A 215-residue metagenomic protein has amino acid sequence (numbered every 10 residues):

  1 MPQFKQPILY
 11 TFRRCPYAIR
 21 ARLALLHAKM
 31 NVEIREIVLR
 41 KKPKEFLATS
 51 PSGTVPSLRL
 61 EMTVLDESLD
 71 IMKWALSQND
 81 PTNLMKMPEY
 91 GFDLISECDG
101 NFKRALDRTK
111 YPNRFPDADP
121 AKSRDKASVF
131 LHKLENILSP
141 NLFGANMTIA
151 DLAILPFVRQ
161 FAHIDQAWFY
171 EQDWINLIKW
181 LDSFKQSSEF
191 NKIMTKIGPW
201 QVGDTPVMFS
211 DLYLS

Functional and structural regions predicted by a protein language model:
M1-L142: GST-like domain detector, emphasizing the conserved glutathione-binding G-site in the N-terminal thioredoxin-like
K29-N31, P116, F161-F169: Short helix-capping/linker segments at secondary-structure and domain boundaries
P81-L84, W168-Q172: Structural helix-adjacent loops and short alpha-helical linkers that scaffold large soluble proteins
L84, H132-E135, L155-H163, K185: Catalytic cores of nucleotide-enabled group-transfer and carboxylate-activating enzymes in metabolic and assembly-line
N136-A145, E189-M194: Surface-exposed helix-capping loop/turn segments at secondary-structure junctions
G144-A167: GST superfamily/GST-like fold recognition
E171-P199: A contiguous, mid-protein "functional segment" used to position or interact with cofactors/ions or partner subunits
I197-S215: Acidic/histidine-enriched, glycine/proline-rich intrinsically disordered or flexible terminal extensions
